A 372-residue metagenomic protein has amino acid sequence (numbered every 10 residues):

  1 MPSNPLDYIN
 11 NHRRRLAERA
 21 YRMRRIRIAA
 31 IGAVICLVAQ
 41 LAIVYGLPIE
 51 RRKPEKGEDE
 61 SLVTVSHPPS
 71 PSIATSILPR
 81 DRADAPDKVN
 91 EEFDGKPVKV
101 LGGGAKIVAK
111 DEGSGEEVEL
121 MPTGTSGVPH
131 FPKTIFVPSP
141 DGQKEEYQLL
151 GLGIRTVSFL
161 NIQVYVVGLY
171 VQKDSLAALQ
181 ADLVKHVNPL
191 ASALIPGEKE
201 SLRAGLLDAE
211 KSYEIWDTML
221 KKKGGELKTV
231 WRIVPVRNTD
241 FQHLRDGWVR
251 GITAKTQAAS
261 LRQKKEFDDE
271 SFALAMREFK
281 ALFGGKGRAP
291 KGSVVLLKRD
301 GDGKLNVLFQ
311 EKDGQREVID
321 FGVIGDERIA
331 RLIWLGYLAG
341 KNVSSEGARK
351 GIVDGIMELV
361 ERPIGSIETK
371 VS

Functional and structural regions predicted by a protein language model:
M1-Q315, I319-S372: Terminal leader/tail segments of proteins
